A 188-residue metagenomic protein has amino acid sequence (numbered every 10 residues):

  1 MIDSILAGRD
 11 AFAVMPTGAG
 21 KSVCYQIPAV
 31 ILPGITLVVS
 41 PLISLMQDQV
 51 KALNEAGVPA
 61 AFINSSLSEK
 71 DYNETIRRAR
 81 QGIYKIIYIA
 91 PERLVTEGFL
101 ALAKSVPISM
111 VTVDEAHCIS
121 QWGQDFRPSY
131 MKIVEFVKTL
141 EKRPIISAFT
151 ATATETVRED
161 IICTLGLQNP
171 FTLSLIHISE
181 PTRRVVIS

Functional and structural regions predicted by a protein language model:
M1-V14: Conserved pre-motif I regulatory segment
T17-A19, A90, T150: Conserved phosphate-coupling serine/threonine residues in phosphotransfer and NTP-handling enzymes
K21-V30, M46: Motif I (Walker A/P-loop) of helicase-class P-loop NTPases
L37, I43-I89: Conserved nucleic-acid-binding Ia/Ib motif block in the N-terminal RecA-like helicase ATPase lobe
V38, I87-I89, M110-V113, I145-F149: Structural recognition of the conserved hydrophobic beta-strand(s) that form the central parallel beta-sheet of P-loop
S68-M110, S120-Q124: Conserved helix/coil segment N-terminal to the catalytic DExD/H
S109, H117-S174: Post-DEXD/H (motif II) to motif III coupling segment of the RecA-like Helicase ATP-binding lobe
I176-H177, R184-S188: Single conserved hydrophobic/aromatic residue that forms the stacking wall/gate of nucleotide- or nucleobase-binding
